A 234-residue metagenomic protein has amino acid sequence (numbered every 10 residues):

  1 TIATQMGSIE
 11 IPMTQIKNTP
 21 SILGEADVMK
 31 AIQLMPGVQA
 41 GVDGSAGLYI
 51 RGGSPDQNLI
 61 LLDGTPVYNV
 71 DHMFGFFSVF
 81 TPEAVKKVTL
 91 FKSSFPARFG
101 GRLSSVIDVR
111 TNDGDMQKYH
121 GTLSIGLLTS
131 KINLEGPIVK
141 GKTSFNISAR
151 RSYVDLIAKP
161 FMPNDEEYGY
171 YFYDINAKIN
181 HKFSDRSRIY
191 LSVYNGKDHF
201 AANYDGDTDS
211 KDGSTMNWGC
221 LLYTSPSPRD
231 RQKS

Functional and structural regions predicted by a protein language model:
A3-P96, V106, N112-D113: Periplasmic N-terminal accessory/gating domains of Gram-negative outer-membrane beta-barrel systems
N18, G75, S94, Y119-T122 (+2 more regions): Outer-membrane beta-barrel domain signature
I22, G41-V42, S124-G126, E167-Y171 (+1 more regions): Short sequence motifs at beta-strands and strand-loop junctions characteristic of Gram-negative outer-membrane
L59, K87-R98, S104-N112, Y119-E166 (+2 more regions): Predominantly transmembrane beta-strands of Gram-negative outer membrane beta-barrel pores used for transport
Y68, Y153-D155, K197-H199: Feature marks short, surface-exposed loop/turn motifs that line or immediately flank catalytic pockets and channel
A158-P163, A201-S210: Outer-membrane beta-barrel translocator domains and adjoining extracellular loop/strand segments of Gram-negative
D174-S184, R188-V193, H199-D207, N217-W218: Signature for the C-terminal beta-barrel architecture of outer-membrane proteins
Y223-Q232: Conserved small/polar residues in nucleotide/adenosyl-binding loops
